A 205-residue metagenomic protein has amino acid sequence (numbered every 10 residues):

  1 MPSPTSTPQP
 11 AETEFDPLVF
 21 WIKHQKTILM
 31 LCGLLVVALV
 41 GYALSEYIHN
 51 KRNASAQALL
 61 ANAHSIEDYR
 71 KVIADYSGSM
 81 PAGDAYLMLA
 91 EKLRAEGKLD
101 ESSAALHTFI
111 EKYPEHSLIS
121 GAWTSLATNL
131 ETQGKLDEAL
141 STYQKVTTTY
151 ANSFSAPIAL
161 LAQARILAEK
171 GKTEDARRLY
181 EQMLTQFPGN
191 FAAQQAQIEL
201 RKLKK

Functional and structural regions predicted by a protein language model:
M1-L34: N-terminal positive-inside, membrane-proximal cytosolic segments immediately preceding the first
T27, D75-A82, E111-I119, T147-A156 (+1 more regions): Short solvent-exposed coil/turn linkers within tandem alpha-helical repeat scaffolds
Y69-G121: Extracytoplasmic/periplasmic/luminal assembly and interaction segments in envelope/secretory/respiratory proteins
